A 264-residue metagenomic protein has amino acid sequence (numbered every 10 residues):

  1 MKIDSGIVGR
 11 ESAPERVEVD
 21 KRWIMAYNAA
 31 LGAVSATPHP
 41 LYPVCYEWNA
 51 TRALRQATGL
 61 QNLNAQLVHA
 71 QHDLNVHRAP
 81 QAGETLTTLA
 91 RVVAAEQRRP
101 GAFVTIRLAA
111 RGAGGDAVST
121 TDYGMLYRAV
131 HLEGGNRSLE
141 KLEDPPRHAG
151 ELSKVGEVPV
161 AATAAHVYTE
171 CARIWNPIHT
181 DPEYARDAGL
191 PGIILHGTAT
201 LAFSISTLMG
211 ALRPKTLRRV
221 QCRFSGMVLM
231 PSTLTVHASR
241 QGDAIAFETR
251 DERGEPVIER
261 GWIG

Functional and structural regions predicted by a protein language model:
M1-H69, L132, N136-E140, P145-P214: Hot-dog-fold acyl-thioester-processing enzymes
M1-R10, H69-E157, M230-P231, T235-G264: HotDog/MaoC-like acyl-thioester-processing domains
N28-A30, P80, G101, S119-G124 (+9 more regions): Small-side-chain structural scaffolding
N64-R78, L217, S225: Small beta-barrel nucleic-acid-binding modules, principally OB-folds
H179-V257: Catalytic-pocket segment enriched in acidic/His residues
